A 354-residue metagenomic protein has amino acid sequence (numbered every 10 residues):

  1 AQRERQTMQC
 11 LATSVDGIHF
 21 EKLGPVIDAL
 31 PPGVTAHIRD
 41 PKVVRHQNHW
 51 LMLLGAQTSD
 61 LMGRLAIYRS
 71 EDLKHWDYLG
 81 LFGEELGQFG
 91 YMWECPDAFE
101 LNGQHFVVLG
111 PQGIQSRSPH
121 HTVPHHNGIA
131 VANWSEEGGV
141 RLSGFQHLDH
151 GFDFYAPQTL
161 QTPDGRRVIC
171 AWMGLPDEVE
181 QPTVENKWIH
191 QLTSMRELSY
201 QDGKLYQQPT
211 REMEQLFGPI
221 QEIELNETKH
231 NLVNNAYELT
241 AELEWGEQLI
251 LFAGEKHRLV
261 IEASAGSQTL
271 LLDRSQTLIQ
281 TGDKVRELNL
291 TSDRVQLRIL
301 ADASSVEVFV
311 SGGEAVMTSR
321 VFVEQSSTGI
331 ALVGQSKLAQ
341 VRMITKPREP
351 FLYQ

Functional and structural regions predicted by a protein language model:
A1-D40, V44-F89, E100-H150, M173-I223 (+3 more regions): Beta-rich carbohydrate-recognition and catalytic domains
A36-K42, E94-D97, Y155-Q158: Beta-propeller and closely related beta-sheet repeat lectin domains
D40, Q47, D97, S264 (+1 more regions): Poly-acidic low-complexity segments
G128-Q354: Beta-rich accessory regions
